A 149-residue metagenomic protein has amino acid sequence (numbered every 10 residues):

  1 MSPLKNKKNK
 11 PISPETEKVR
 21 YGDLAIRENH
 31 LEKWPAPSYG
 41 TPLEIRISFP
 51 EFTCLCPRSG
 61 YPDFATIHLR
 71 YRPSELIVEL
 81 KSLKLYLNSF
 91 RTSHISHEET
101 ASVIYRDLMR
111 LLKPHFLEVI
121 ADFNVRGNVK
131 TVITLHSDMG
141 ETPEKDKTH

Functional and structural regions predicted by a protein language model:
S2-H149: N-terminal intrinsically disordered, cationic/polar leader segments that include organellar targeting peptides
